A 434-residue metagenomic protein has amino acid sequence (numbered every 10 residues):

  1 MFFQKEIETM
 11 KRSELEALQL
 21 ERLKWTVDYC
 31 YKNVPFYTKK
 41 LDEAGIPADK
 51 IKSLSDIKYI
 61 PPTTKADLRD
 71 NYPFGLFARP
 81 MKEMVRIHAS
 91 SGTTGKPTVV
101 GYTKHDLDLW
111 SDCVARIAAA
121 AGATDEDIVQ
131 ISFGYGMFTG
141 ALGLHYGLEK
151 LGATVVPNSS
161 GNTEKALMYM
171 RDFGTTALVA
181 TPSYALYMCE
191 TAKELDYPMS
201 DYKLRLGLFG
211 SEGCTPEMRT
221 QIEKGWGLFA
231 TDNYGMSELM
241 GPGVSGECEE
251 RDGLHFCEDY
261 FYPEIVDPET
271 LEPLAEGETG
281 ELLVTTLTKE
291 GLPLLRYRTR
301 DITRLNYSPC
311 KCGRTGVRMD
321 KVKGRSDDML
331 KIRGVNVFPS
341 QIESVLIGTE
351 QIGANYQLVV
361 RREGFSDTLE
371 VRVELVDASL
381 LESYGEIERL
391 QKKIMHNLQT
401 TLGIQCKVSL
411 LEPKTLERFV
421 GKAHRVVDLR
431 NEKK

Functional and structural regions predicted by a protein language model:
M1-A89, T94-D112, R116-A120, F365-V373 (+4 more regions): Nucleotide 5′-phosphate-binding alpha/beta core
F3-E6, T63-T231, L239, G243-G253 (+4 more regions): Active-site phosphate/ATP/adenylate-binding loop shared across adenylate-forming ligases
M10, F36, I46, A123 (+3 more regions): Helix N-cap/coil-helix junction residues
E21, K52, F173, Y202 (+2 more regions): Structured loop/turn residues at beta-strand edges in well-structured enzyme cores
G95, D196, T270-L271, G421: Detector for glycine-centered tight turns/loop "hinges" at secondary-structure junctions
N158, N233, V266, R361 (+1 more regions): Conserved beta-strand termini and adjacent loop/short-helix elements that scaffold enzyme active sites in alpha/beta
L178, T288-L402, G421: AMP-binding/adenylate-forming catalytic core of the ANL superfamily
R205, C214-P309: Conserved AMP-binding/adenylate-forming
